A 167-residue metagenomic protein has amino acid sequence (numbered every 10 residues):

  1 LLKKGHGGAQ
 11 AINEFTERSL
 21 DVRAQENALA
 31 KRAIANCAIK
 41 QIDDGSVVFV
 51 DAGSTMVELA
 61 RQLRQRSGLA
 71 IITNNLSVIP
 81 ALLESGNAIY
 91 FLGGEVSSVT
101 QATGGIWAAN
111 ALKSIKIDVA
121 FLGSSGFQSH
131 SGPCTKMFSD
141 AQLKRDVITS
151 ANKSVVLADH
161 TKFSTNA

Functional and structural regions predicted by a protein language model:
L1-A52, A60-A70, L76-S77, L82-N87: HTH-adjacent hinge/linker in prokaryotic transcriptional regulators
G53-S54, S125: Active-site metal-binding loops of divalent metal-dependent hydrolases
T55, T73, T135: Ser/Thr-centric signal marking residues that sit in or immediately flank functional binding/regulatory motifs
S77-A167: Conserved phosphate- and dinucleotide-binding cores of soluble alpha/beta proteins, encompassing both enzyme active
